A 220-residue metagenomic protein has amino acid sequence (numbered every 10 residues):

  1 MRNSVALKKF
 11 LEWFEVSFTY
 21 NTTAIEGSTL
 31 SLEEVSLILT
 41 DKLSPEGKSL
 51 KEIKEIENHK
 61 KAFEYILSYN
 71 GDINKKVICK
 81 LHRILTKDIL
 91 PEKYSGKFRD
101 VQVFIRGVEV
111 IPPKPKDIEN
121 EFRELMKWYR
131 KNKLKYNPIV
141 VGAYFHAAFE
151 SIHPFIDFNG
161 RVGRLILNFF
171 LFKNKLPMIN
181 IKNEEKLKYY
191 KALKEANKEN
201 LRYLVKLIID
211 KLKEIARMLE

Functional and structural regions predicted by a protein language model:
M1-D157, R161-E220: FIC/Doc superfamily catalytic core
